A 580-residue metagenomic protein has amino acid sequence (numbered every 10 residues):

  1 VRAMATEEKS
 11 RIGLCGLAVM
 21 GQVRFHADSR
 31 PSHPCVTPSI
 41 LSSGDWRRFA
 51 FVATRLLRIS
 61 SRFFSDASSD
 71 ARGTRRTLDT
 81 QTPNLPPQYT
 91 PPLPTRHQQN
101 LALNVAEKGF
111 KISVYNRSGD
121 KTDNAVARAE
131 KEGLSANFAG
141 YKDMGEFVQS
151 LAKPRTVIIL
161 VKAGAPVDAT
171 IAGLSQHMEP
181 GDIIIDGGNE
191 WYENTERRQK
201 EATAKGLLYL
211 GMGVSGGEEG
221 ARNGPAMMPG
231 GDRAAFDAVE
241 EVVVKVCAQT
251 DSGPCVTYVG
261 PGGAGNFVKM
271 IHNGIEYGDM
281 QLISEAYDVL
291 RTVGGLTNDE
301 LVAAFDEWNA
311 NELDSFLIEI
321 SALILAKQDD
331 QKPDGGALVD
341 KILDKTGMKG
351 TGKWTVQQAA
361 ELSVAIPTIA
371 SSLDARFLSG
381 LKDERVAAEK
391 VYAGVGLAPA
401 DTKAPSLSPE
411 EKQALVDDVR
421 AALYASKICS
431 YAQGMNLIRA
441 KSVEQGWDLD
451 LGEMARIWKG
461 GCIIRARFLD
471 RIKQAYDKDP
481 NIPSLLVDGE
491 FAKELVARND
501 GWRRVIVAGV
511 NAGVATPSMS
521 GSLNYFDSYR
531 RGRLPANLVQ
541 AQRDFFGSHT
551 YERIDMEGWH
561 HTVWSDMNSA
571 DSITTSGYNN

Functional and structural regions predicted by a protein language model:
R2-S150, R155, H177, G181 (+1 more regions): NAD(P)+-binding Rossmann beta1-loop-alpha1 motif at the extreme N-terminus of oxidoreductases
I12, R47, T54-D66, D70 (+8 more regions): Rossmann-fold dinucleotide-binding core
R117-S118, N189-E190, V214-S215, G513: Short, ordered loop/turn segments at secondary-structure junctions
T156-A169, G173: Active-site beta->alpha loop and helix N-cap motifs at the rims of alpha/beta catalytic domains
S252, A264-G265, Y277-N511, A515-T516 (+2 more regions): C-terminal substrate-binding/catalytic lobe of Rossmann-fold NAD(P)-dependent dehydrogenases
V496-A497, G501-N580: C-terminal amphipathic alpha-helical interaction region
